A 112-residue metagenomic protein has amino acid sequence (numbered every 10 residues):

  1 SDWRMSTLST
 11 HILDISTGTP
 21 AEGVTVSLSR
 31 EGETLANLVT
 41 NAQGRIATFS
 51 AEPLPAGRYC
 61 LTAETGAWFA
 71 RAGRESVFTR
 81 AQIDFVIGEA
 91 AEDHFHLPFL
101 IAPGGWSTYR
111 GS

Functional and structural regions predicted by a protein language model:
S1-R4: Short, Lys/Arg-enriched N-terminal segments with co-localized hydrophobic residues within the first ~10-30 amino acids
S6-A90, H94-P98: Beta-strand-dominated extracellular/periplasmic modules and repeats in secreted or surface-exposed proteins
A91-S112: Compositionally biased low-complexity segments at domain edges in trafficked proteins and select soluble regulators
